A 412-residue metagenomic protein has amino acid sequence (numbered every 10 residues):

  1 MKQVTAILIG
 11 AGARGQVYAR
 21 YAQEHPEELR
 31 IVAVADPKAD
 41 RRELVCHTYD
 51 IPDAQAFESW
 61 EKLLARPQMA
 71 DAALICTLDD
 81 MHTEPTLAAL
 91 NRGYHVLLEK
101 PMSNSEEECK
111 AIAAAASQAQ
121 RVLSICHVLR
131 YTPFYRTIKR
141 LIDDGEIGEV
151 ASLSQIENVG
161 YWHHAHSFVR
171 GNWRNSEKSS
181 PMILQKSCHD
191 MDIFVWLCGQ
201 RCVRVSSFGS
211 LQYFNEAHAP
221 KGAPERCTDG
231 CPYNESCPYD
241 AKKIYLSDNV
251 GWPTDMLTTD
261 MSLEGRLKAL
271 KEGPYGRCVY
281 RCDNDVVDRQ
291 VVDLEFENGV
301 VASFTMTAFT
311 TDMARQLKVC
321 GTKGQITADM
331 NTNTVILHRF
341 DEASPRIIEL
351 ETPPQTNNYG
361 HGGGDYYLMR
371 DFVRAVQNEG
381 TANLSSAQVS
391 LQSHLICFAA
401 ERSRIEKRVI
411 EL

Functional and structural regions predicted by a protein language model:
M1-I51: N-terminal Rossmann-like dinucleotide-binding module
G12, I51-A115: Beta-loop-alpha module in the N-terminal Rossmann-like domain of NAD(P)-dependent dehydrogenases, especially those
A13, T83, E108-K110, R130-T132 (+6 more regions): Catalytic cores of eukaryotic secretory-pathway lumenal/extracellular enzymes that build and remodel glycoconjugates
Y49, V286-L412: C-terminal helical cap and adjacent loop that interface with cofactors, partners, or active-site loops
L98, N104, L123-I125, A328: Hydrophobic residues in well-ordered beta-strands that form the structural core
A111-V128, G148-S152: Rossmann-fold dehydrogenase core element
L129-R277, K407: Predominantly a Rossmann-like dinucleotide-binding segment in NAD(P)-dependent oxidoreductases
